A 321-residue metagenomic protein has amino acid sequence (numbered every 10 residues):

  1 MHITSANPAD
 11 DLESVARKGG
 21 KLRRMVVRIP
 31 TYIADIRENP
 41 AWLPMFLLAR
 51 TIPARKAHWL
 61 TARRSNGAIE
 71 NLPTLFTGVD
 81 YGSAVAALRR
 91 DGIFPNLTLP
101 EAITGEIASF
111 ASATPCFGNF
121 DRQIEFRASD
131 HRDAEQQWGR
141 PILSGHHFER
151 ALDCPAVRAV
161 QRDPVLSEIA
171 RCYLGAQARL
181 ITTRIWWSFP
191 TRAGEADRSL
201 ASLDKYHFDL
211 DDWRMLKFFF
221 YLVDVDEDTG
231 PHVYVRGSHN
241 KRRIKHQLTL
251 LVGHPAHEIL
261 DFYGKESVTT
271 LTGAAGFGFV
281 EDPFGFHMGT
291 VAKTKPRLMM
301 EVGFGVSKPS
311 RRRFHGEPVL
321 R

Functional and structural regions predicted by a protein language model:
H2-D35, L60-R63, P73, H239-N240 (+3 more regions): Non-heme Fe(II)/2-oxoglutarate
H2-S5, A9-L12, A16-R23, T31-R90 (+1 more regions): Non-heme Fe(II)-dependent double-stranded beta-helix
I103, D212, F286-H287: Glycine-rich nucleotide phosphate-binding loop and flanking beta-alpha elements of Rossmann-like dinucleotide-binding
C154-A159, Y263-V268, G289: Active-site rim elements
R184-W187, F208, F220-D224, R236: Short, structured patches in soluble enzyme cores that scaffold and shape functional sites
D197-M215: Acidic, His- and aromatic-enriched active-site or binding-groove loops in soluble protein domains that engage sugars
D211-E227, T272-G273, G303-G305: Short, conserved beta-strand element in jelly-roll/cupin
V225-F286, P309: Double-stranded beta-helix
